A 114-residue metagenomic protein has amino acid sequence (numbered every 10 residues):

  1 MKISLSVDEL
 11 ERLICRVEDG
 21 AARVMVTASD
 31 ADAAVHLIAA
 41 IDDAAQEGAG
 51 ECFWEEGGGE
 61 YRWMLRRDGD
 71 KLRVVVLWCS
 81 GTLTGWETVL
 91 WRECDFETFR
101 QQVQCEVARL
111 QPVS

Functional and structural regions predicted by a protein language model:
M1-A31: N-terminal "first-domain core" detector
K2-S6, C52-W54, T88: Generic structural signal for short, flexible, solvent-exposed coil/loop and linker residues
L10, R16-E18, R62-S114: Long protein-protein interaction modules used by eukaryotic assembly/scaffold proteins
V24, A33-V35, A44-A45, L72 (+1 more regions): Short, low-complexity, polar/charged sequence segments that are solvent-exposed and flexible
T27-R62: Short, well-structured hydrophobic secondary-structure segments
